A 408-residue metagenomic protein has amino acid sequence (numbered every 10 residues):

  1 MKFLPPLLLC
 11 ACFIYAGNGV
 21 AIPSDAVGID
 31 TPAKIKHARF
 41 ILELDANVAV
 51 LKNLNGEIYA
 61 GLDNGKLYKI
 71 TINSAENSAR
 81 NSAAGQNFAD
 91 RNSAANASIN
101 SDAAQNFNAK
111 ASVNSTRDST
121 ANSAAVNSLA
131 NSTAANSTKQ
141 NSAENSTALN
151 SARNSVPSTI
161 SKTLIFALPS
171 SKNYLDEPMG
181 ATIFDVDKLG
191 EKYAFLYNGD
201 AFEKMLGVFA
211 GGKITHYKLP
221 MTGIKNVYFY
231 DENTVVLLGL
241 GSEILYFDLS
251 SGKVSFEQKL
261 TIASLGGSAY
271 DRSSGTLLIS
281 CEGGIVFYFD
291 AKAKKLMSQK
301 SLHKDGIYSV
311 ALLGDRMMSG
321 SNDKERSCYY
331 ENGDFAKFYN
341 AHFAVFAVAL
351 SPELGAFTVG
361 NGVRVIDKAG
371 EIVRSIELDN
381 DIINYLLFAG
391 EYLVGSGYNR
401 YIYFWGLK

Functional and structural regions predicted by a protein language model:
G19-N47: A short helix->beta-strand "capping" segment at the edge of beta-propeller domains
H37-L42, T163-E177, G212-L219, K253-K259 (+3 more regions): A short beta-strand motif characteristic of beta-propeller blades
L51, F184-V186, V227, S268 (+3 more regions): Hydrophobic core register within WD40 beta-propeller blades
N55-G56, E191, E232-T234, S273-G275 (+3 more regions): Short coil/turn segments that connect the beta-strands within blades of beta-propeller domains
L62-D63, G199-D200, G239-L240, S280-G283 (+3 more regions): Conserved strand-to-loop turn within each blade of WD40 beta-propeller repeats
K66-T71, A201-G207, E243-Y246, I285-Y288 (+2 more regions): Structural motif
I72-N73, F209-G212, D248-G252, D290-K294 (+3 more regions): Short loop/turn segments that connect beta-strands within beta-propeller blades
D379-K408: Blade-level signature of beta-propeller repeat domains, shared across WD40, Kelch, NHL, RCC1 and BNR/Asp-box propellers
